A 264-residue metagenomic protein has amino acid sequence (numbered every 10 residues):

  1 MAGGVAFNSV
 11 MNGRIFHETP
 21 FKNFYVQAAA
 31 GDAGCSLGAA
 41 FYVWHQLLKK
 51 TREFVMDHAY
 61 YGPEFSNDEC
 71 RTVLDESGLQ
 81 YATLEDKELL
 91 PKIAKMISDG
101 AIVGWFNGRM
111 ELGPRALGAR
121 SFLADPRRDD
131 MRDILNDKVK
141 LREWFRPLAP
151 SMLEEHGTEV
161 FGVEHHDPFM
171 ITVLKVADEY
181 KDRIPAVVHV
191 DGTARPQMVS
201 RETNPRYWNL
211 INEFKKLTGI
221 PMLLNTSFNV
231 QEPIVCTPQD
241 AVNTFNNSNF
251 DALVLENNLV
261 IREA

Functional and structural regions predicted by a protein language model:
M1-F7: Glycine-rich beta-strand-to-loop/alpha-helix junction loops that act as flexible
F7-N8, N12-A264: Flexible beta->alpha loop and helix N-cap segments adjacent to enzyme active/binding sites
